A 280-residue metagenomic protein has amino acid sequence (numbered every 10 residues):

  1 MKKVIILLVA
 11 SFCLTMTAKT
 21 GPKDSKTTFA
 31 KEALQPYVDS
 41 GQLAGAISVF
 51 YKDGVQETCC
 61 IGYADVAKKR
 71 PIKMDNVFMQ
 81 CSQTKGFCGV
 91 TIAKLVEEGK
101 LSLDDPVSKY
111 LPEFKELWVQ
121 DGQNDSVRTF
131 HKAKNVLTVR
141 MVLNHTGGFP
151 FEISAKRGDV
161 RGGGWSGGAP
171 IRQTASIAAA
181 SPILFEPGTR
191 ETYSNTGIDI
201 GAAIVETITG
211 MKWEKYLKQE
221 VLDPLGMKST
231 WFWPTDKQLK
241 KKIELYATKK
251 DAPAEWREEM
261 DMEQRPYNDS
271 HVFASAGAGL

Functional and structural regions predicted by a protein language model:
M1-K23: Bacterial Sec-dependent N-terminal signal peptides
G21, S82, V221: Conserved catalytic cores of very large enzyme subunits
K23-M79, K100, E116-G122, A179-A180 (+1 more regions): Short, conserved catalytic-motif segment at the N-terminal edge
F29, S102-P106, K212-L217: Alpha-helix N-cap and coil->helix boundary residues
L34, D53-Q56, N76-V107, I198-E206: Active-site SXXK
T58, W118-L280: Short, surface-exposed loop or secondary-structure junction motifs that flank catalytic or metal-binding residues
